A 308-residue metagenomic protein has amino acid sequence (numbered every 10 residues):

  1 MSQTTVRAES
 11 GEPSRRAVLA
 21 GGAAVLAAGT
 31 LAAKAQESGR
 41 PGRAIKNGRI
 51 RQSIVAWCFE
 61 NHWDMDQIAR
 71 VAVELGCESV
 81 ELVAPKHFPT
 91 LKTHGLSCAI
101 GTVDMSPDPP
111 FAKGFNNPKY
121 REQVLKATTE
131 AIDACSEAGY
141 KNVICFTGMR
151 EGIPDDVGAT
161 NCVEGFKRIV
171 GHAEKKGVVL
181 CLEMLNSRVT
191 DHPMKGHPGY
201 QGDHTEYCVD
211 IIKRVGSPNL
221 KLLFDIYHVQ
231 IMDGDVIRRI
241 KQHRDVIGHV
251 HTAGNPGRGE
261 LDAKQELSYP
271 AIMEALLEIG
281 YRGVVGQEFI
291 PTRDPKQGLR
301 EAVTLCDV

Functional and structural regions predicted by a protein language model:
S2-V73, E81, G139-K141, H192-P193 (+1 more regions): Histidine-acidic metal/acid-base catalytic patches
A23-G29, A44-K46, K113-K221, I231: Active-site acidic/histidine proton-transfer and metal-coordination neighborhood in alpha/beta enzyme cores
S53-W63, F111-Q123: Active-site mouth loops of central-metabolism enzymes
E60, K86, D104-P109, M149-E151 (+4 more regions): Feature marks short, surface-exposed loop/turn motifs that line or immediately flank catalytic pockets and channel
V73, K92, S136, E174 (+1 more regions): Anion (oxyanion) recognition and catalysis
E78-A84: A short beta-strand-loop structural module common to alpha/beta enzyme folds
F88-T90: Active-site-adjacent beta->alpha loops and helix N-cap segments on the catalytic face of soluble alpha/beta enzymes
